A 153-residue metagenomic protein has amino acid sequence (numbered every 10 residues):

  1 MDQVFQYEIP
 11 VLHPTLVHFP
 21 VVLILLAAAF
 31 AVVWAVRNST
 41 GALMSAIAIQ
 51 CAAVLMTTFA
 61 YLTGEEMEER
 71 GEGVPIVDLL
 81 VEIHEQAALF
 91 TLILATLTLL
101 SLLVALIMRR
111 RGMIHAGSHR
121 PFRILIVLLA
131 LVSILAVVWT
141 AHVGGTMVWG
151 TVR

Functional and structural regions predicted by a protein language model:
M1-R153: Polytopic transmembrane helical bundles with strong interfacial aromatic enrichment
